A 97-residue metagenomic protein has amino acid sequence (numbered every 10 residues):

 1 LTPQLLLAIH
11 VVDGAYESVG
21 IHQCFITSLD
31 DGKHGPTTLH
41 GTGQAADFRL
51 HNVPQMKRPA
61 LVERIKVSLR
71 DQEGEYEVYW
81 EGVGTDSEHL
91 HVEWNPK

Functional and structural regions predicted by a protein language model:
L1-P3, I21-T27, V62-R70: Short linear motifs at secondary-structure transitions and domain/linker junctions
T2-L7, N52-M56: Soluble non-cytosolic domains of exported or imported proteins
Q4-T37: Extended, low-complexity, intrinsically disordered C-terminal regulatory tails of eukaryotic serine/threonine kinases
K33-Q44, L50-K97: Catalytic cores and adjacent binding grooves of peptidoglycan-active enzymes
